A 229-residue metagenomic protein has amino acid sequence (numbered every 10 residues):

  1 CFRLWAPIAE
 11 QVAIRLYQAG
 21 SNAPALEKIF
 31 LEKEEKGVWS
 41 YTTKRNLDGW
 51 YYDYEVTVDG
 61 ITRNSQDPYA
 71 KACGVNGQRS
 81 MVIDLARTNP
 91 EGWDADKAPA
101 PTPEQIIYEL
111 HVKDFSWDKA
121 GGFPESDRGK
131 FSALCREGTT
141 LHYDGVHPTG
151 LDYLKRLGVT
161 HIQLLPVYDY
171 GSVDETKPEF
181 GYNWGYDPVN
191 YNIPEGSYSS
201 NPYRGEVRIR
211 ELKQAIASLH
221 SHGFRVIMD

Functional and structural regions predicted by a protein language model:
C1, K33-G138: The feature marks proteins involved in alpha-glucan
W5-V12, L47: Short proline/glycine-enriched turn/loop motifs at strand-loop junctions of beta-rich domains
V12-I14, Y52: Short beta-strand elements bearing conserved aromatic residues within extracellular beta-rich modules
Y17-P24, D59: Change "in extracellular beta-sheet-rich domains … of secreted and cell-surface proteins" to "in beta-sheet-rich domains
A25-E34: Solvent-exposed serine/threonine-rich low-complexity stretches and specific carbohydrate-binding patches
I106-Y108, I162-L164, V226-M228: Hydrophobic faces of well-ordered beta-strands that scaffold small-molecule active sites in alpha/beta enzyme cores
G121-L141, D174-S221: Aromatic- and acidic-residue-enriched carbohydrate-binding clefts of CAZyme catalytic domains
L154-F180: Carboxylate/His-rich catalytic cores and anion/metal-binding grooves
